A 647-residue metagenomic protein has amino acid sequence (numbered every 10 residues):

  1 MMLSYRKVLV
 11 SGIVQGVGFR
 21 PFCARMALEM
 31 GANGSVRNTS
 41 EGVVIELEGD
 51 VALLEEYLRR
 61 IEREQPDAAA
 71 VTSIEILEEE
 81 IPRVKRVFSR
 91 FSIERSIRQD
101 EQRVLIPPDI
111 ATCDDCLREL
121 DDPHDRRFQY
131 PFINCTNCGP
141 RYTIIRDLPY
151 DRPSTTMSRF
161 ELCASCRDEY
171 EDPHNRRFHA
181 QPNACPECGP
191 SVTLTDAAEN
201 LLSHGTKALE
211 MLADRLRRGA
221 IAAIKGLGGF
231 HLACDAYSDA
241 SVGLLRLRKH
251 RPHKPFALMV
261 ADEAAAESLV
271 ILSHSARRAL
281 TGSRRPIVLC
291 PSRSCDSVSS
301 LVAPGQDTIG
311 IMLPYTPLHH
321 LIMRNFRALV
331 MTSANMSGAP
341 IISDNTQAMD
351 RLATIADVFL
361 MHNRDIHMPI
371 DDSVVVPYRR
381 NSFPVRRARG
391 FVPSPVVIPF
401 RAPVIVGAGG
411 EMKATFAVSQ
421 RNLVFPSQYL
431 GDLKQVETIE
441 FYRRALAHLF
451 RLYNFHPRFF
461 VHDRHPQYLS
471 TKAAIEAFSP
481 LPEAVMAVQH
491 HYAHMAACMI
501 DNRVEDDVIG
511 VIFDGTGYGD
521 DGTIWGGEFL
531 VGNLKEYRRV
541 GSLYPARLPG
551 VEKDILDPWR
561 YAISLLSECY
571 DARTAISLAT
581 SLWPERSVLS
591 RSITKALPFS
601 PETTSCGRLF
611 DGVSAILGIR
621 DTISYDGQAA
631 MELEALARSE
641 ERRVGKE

Functional and structural regions predicted by a protein language model:
M1-P182, P186-T193: Intrinsically disordered, low-complexity, mixed-charge
E64, E169, M323-P399, P598 (+1 more regions): Internal gly/pro-rich beta-alpha loop/helix module that stabilizes soluble enzyme cofactors or their anionic handles
E78, I221, G229-S292: A phosphate-binding glycine/aspartate-rich beta-alpha loop in the early core of alpha/beta enzymes
A222-A236, A328-P340, D514-I524, L597-R620: Conserved phosphate/anionic-ligand binding catalytic regions in large, soluble enzymes, centered on
A223, N454-Q467, V485-M486: Short glycine-rich phosphate-binding loop at a beta-alpha junction
A257, M361, P426, D432 (+3 more regions): Glycine-rich phosphate-binding loop plus the immediately following alpha-helix
E267-L272, L321, I341-D350, D372-S373 (+2 more regions): Conserved phosphate-binding catalytic cores of ATP/NTP-utilizing and phosphoryl-transfer enzymes
E641-E647: Conserved small/polar residues in nucleotide/adenosyl-binding loops
